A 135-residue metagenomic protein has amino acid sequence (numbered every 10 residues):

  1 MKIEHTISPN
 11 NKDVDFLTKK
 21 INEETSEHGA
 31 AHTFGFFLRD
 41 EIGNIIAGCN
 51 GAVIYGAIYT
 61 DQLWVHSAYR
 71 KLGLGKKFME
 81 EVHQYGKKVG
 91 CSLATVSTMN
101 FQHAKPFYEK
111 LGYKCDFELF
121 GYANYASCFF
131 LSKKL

Functional and structural regions predicted by a protein language model:
M1-P9, K133: Conserved N-terminal entry element of GNAT/NAT acetyltransferase domains
I3-H5, K19-G29: Helix-loop element at the rim of GNAT/NAT acetyltransferase active sites that forms part of the acceptor-substrate
L17, Y108-E109, Y113: Conserved active-site tyrosine of GNAT-family acetyltransferases
H32-A47: Conserved beta-hairpin
N44-A52, A57-W64: Conserved beta-strand in the GNAT
K71-Q84, K110: Conserved acetyl-CoA-binding loop-helix of GNAT-fold acetyltransferases
G86-M99: Conserved GNAT acetyl-CoA-binding A-motif
T95-S97, K114-F130: Conserved catalytic-core motifs of GNAT/GCN5-like acyltransferases
